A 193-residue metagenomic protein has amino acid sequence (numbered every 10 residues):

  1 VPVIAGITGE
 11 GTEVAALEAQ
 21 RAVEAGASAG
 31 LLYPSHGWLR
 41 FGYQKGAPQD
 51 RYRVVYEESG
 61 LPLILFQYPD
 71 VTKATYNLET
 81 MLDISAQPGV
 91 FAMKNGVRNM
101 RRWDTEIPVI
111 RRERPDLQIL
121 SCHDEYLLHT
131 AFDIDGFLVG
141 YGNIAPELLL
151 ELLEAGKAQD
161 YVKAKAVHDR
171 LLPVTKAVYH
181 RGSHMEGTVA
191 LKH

Functional and structural regions predicted by a protein language model:
V1-K73: Active-site beta->alpha loop and helix N-cap motifs at the rims of alpha/beta catalytic domains
A19, Y126, K192: Short glycine-/small-residue-rich flexible loop motifs, especially phosphate/cofactor-binding loops
V54-E58, P69-S183: Catalytic alpha/beta core domains of metabolic enzymes, predominantly
R181-H193: Active-site pocket-lining/capping segments in soluble small-molecule metabolic enzymes
